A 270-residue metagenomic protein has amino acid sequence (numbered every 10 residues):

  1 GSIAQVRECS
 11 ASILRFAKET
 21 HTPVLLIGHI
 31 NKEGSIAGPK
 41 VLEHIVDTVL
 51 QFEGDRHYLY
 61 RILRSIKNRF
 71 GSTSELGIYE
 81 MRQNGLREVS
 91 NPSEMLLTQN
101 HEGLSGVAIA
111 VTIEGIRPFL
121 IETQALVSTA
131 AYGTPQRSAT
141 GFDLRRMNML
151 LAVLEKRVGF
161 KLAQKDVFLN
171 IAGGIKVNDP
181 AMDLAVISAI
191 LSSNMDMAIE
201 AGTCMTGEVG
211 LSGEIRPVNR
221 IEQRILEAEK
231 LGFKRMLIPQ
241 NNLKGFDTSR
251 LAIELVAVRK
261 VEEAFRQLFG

Functional and structural regions predicted by a protein language model:
G1-K40, H44-G270: Peripheral, non-AAA+ core regions of ATP-driven protein-machinery
